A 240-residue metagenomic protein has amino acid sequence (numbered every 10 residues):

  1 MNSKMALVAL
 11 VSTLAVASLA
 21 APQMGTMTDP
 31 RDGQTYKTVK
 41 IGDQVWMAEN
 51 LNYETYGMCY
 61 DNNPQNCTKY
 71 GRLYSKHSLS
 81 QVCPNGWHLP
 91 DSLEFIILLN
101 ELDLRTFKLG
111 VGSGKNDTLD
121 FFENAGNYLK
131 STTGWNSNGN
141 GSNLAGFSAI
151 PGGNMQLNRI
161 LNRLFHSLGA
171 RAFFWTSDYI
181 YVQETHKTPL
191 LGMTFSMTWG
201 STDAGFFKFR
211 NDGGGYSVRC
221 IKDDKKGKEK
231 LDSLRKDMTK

Functional and structural regions predicted by a protein language model:
M1-V8: Bacterial N-terminal signal peptides that target proteins for export
S3, V16-A20: Positively charged, hydrophobic/aromatic-enriched amphipathic segments
V8-A17: Bacterial N-terminal signal peptides
A21-K240: Conserved positions within compact, well-structured domain cores
